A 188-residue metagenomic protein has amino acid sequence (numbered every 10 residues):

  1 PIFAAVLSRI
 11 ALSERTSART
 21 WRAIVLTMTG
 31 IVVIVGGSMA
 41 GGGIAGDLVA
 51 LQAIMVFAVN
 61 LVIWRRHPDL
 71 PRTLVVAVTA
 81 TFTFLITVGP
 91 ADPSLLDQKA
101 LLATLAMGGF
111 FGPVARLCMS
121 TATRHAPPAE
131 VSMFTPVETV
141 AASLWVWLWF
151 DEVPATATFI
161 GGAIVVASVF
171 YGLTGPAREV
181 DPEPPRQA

Functional and structural regions predicted by a protein language model:
P1, V35, A53-L61, T83 (+4 more regions): Transmembrane alpha-helical core positions of polytopic small-molecule transporters
I2-T16, A58-L70, R116-T123, L173: C-terminal ends of transmembrane helices
A4-V6, M39-S94, T104, E183-A188: Transmembrane alpha-helical segments that form core, pore/gating elements of small-molecule transporters/exporters
L7, T16-G36, A53-F57, T81-T87 (+2 more regions): Hydrophobic transmembrane alpha-helices of multi-pass small-molecule transport proteins
L12-S17, P71-R72, P127-P128, F150-P154: A helix-boundary/kink motif common to multi-pass secondary transporters, especially Major Facilitator Superfamily
G42-M55, Q98-G112, T158-V165: Structural signature of hydrophobic alpha-helical transmembrane segments
W64-F82, P113-L148: Helix-helix packing/entry segments at the starts of transmembrane helices
R124, R178-R186: Short, Lys/Arg-enriched, Gly/Pro-containing loop segments at transmembrane-helix junctions of multi-pass membrane
